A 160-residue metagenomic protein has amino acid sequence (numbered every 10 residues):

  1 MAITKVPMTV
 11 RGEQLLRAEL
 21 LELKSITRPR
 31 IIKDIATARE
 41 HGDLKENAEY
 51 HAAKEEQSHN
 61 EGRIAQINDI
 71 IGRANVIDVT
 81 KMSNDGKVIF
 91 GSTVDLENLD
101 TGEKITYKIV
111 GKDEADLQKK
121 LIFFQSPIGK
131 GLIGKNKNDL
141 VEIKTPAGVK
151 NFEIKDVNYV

Functional and structural regions predicted by a protein language model:
M1-I3, R39, I71-G72, K104 (+2 more regions): Residue-level signal for pocket-adjacent positions within structured domains
M1-T4, E153-V160: Short, charged, intrinsically disordered terminal tails
A2-A65: N-terminal cationic and glycine-rich segments that engage phosphates or anionic surfaces
K24-T27, I71-N75, E97, N136: Conserved NTP-handling cores and scaffolds of large molecular machines
K54-Q57, I70, E142-K144, N151-E153: Generic alpha-helical hydrophobic packing signal
N60-M82: Structured, basic alpha/beta domains of bacterial-type, RNA-associated proteins
I77-F152, N158: Non-DNA-binding regulatory cores of transcription-related proteins, predominantly C-terminal effector-binding
